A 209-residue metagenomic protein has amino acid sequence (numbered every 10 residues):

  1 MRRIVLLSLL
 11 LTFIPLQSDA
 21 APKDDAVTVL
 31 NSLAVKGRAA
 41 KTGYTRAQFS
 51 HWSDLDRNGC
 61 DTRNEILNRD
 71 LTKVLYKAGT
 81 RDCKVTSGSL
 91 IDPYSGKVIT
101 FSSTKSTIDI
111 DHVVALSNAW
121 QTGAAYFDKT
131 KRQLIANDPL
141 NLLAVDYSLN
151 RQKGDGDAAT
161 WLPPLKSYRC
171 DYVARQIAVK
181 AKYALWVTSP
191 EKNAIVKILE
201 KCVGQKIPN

Functional and structural regions predicted by a protein language model:
M1-I4: Positively charged n-region of N-terminal signal peptides that target proteins for export
L7-F13: Bacterial N-terminal signal peptides
D19-C60, S189-E191, G204-P208: N-terminal module-boundary/linker segments of secreted carbohydrate-active enzymes
A21-P22, T80-C83, G154: GH16 jelly-roll
S32, T62, T72, R175-Q176: Post-signal/leader-peptide non-cytosolic segments of secretory proteins
A40-I108, V113-V114: Secreted/periplasmic proteins that engage bacterial cell-wall peptidoglycan
P93-N209: Domain-level detector of nuclease and nuclease-like folds in predominantly extracellular/periplasmic contexts
